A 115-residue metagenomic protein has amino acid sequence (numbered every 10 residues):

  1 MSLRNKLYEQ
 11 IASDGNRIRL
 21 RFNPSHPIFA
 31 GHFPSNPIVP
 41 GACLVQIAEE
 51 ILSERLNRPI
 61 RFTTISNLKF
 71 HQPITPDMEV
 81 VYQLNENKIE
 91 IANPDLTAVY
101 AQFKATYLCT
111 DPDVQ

Functional and structural regions predicted by a protein language model:
S2-R4, I18, F70-I74, Y82 (+1 more regions): A glycine-rich (often HGG/GG-containing) alpha/beta subdomain
S2-V39: Catalytic strand-loop segment that frames the active site of acyl-thioester-processing enzymes
L3, D14, N85-Q115: HotDog/MaoC-like acyl-thioester-processing domains
Y8-I11, V39, F62, M78 (+1 more regions): Generic preference for hydrophobic/aromatic residues in regular secondary structure cores
P27, G31, S53, N57-I60 (+3 more regions): N-terminal auxiliary interaction/assembly segments of multi-subunit proteins
G31-H32, N36, A42, H71 (+1 more regions): Surface-exposed loop/turn and secondary-structure junction residues enriched for glycine/proline
I38-R61: Active-site helix/loop of acyl-thioester processing domains in fatty-acid/polyketide metabolism, spanning hotdog-fold
R61-T63, N67-A98: Hydrophobic beta-sheet segments that form the core/acyl-binding groove of ACP/CoA-dependent acyl-chain-processing
